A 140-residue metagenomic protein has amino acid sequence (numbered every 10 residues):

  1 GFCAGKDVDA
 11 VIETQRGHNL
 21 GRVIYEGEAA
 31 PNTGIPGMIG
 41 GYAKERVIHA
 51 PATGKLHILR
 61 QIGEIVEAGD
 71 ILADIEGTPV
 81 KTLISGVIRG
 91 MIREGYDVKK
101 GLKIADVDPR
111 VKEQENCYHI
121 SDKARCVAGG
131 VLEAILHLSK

Functional and structural regions predicted by a protein language model:
G1-K140: Well-ordered secondary-structure scaffolds
